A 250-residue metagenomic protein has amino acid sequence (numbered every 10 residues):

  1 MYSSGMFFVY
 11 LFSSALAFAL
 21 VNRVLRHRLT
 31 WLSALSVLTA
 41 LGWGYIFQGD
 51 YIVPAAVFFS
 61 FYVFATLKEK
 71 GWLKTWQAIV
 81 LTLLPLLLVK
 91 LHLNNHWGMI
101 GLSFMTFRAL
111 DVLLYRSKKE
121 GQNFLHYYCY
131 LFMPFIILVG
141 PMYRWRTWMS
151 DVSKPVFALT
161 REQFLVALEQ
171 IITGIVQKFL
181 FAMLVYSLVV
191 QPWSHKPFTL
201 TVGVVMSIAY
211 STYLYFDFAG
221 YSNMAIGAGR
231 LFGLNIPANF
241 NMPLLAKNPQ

Functional and structural regions predicted by a protein language model:
M1-Q250: Membrane-embedded transmembrane alpha-helical bundles that form the catalytic cores of multi-pass lipid-modifying
